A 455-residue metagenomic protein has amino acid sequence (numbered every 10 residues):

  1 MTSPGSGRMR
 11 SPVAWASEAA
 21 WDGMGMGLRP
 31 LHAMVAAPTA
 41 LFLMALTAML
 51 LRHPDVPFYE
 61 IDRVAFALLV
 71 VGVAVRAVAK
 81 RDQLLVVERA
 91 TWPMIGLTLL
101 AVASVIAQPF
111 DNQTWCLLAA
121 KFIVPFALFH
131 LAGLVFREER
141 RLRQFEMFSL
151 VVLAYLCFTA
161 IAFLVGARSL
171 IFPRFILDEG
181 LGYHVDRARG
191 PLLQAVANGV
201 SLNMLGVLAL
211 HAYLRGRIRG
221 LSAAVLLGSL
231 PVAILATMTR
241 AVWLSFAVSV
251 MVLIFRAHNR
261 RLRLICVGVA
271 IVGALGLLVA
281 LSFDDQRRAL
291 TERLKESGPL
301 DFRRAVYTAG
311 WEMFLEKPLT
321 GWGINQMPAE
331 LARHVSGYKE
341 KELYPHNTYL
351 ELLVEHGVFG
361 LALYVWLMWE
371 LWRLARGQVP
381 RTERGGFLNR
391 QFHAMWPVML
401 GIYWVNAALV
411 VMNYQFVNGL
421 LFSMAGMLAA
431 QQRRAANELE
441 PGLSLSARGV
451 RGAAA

Functional and structural regions predicted by a protein language model:
M1-T114, R140-R143, M147-L150, S169 (+5 more regions): Transmembrane signal-anchor hairpin modules in multi-pass inner-membrane enzymes, especially those that act on
R29, V70, T98-I106, A127 (+8 more regions): Alpha-helical transmembrane segments of multi-pass inner-membrane proteins
L46-F58, L353-H356, F387-A430: Membrane helix-loop boundary segments at the extracytoplasmic
M49-L51, L177-P191, E340-L350: Juxtamembrane membrane-water interface segments that cap and precede transmembrane helices
F58, F158-R168, I234-T237, I254-L300 (+3 more regions): A membrane-periplasm/extracellular boundary helix in multi-pass inner-membrane enzymes that assemble envelope glycans
Y59-R76, A119-L128, N198-G206, L244-M251 (+2 more regions): Membrane-embedded alpha-helical segments of multi-pass membrane proteins, especially the transmembrane helices
N112-Q113, M238-A241, L343-N347, L409-G419: Membrane-interface catalytic loops of GT-C/OST-like multi-pass glycosylation enzymes that act
R174-L177, L281, D285-R287, E292-T308 (+3 more regions): Long extracytoplasmic/lumenal interhelical loops at the membrane interface of multi-pass membrane proteins
